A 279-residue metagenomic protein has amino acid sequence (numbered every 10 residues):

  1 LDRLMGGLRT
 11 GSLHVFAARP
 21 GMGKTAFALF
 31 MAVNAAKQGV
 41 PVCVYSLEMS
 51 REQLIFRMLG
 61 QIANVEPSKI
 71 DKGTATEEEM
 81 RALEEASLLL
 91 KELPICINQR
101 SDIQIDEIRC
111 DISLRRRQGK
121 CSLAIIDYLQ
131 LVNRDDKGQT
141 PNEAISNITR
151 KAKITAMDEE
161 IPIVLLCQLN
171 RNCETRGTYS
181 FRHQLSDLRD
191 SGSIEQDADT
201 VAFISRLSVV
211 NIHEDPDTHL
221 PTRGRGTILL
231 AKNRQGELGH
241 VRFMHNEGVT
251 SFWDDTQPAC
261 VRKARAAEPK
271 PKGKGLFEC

Functional and structural regions predicted by a protein language model:
D2-R3, F30, N34-K120, R134 (+1 more regions): Cytosolic-facing regulatory segments adjacent to core modules
L4-G11: Phosphate-binding P-loop
L13-H14, V42: Conserved beta-strand position immediately N-terminal to the Walker
A17-A18: The Walker A (P-loop) glycine that initiates the GxxxxGKT/S ATP-binding motif of P-loop NTPases
G21: Walker A (P-loop) phosphate-binding loop of P-loop NTPases
K24: Conserved lysine of the Walker
N64, Q104-C121, G138, N147-E159 (+1 more regions): C-terminal regions of RecA-like/P-loop NTPase motor modules
